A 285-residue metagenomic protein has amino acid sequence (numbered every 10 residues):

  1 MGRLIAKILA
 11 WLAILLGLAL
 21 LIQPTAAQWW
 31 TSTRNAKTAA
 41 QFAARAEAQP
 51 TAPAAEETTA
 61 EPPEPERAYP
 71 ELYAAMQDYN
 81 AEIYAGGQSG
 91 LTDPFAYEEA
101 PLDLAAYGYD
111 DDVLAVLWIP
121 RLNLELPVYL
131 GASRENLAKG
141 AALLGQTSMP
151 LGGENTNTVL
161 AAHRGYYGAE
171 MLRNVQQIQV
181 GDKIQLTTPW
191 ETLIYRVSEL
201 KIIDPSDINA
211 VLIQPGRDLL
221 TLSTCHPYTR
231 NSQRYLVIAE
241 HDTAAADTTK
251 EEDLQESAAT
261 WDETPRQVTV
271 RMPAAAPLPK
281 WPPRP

Functional and structural regions predicted by a protein language model:
L4-R284: Solvent-exposed, non-transmembrane regions of membrane-associated and secreted proteins
